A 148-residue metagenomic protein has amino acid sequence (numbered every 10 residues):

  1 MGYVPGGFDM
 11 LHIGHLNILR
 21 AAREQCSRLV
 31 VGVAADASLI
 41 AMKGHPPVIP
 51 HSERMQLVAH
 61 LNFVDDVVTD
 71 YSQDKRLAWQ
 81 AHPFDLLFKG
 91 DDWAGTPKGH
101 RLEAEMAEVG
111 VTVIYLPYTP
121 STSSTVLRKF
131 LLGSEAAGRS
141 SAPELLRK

Functional and structural regions predicted by a protein language model:
M1-K148: Nucleotidyltransferase catalytic core that binds NTPs
